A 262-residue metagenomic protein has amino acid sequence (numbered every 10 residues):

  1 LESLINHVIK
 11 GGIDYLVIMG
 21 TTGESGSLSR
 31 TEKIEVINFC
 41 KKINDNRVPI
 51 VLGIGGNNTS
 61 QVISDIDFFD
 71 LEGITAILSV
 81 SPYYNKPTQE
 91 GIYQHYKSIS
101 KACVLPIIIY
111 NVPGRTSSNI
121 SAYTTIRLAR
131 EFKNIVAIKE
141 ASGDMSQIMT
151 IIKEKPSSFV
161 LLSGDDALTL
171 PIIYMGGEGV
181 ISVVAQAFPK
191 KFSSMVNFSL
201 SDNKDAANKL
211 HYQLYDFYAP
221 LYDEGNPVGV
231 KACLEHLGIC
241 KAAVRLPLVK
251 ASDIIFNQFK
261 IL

Functional and structural regions predicted by a protein language model:
L1, K33, I37, V62 (+6 more regions): A general structural signal for well-ordered alpha-helical segments in protein cores
L1-S117, R127: Active-site beta->alpha loop and helix N-cap motifs at the rims of alpha/beta catalytic domains
E2-I5, Y93, A122, D253-K260: Short, amphipathic alpha-helical "lid/cap" segments that border enzyme active or binding sites
V8, C40, F69, I99 (+5 more regions): Conserved, mostly hydrophobic/aromatic
G11-I13, T22, V51, Y174 (+1 more regions): C-terminal alpha-helical cap/extension of soluble enzyme domains
G26, V62, T88-I92, S118-S121 (+4 more regions): Alpha-helix N-cap/helix-start motif
K101-A102, R115-A219: Catalytic alpha/beta core domains of metabolic enzymes, predominantly
N111-V112, N134-I135, R245-L246: Glycine-rich phosphate-binding "P-loop"
